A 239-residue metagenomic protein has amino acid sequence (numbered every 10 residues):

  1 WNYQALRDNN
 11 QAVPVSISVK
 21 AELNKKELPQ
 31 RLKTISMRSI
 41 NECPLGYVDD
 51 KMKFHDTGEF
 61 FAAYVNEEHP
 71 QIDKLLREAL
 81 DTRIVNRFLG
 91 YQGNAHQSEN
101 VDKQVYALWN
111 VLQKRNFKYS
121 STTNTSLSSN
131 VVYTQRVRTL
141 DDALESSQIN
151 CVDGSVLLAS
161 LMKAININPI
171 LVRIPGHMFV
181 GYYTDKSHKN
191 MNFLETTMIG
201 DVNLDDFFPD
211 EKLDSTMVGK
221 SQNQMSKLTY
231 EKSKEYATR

Functional and structural regions predicted by a protein language model:
W1-G46: Beta-strand-enriched, solvent-exposed domains that form extended recognition/catalytic surfaces
N9-Q11, V101, G154: Hydrophobic (often cysteine-bearing) scaffold residues that line and stabilize catalytic clefts of nucleotide/cofactor
V19-A21, L108-L112, N116, M162 (+2 more regions): Hydrophobic, Leu/Ile/Phe/Ala-enriched alpha-helical segments that form helix-helix packing faces
R31-P44, M52-Q71, L76, L213-R239: Alpha-helical and coiled-coil interaction segments, frequently adjacent to or embedded within charge-biased
Y64-S146, H188: Secondary-structure boundary elements
I149: Long, structured stretches of catalytic cores involved in phosphate-ester chemistry, encompassing
V152-T238: Hydrophobic/aromatic-rich core segments of domains that either
